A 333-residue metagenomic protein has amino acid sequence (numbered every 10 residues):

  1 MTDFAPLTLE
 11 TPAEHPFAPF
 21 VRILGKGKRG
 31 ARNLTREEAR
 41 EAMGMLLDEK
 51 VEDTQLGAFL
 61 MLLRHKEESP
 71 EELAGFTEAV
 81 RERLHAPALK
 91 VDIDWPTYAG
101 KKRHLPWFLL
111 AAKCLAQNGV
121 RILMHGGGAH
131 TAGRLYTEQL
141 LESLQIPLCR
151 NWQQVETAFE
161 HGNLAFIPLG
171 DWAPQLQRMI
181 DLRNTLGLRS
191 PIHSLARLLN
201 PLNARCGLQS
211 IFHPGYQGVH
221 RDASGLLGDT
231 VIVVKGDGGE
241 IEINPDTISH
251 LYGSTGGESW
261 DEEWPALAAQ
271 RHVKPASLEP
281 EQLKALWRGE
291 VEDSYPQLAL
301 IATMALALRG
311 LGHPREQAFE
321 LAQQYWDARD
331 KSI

Functional and structural regions predicted by a protein language model:
T2-H104, A116-I122, A269, L283-E292 (+1 more regions): Acidic, glycine/proline-rich low-complexity segments that act as flexible tails and inter-domain linkers
F59, L141, A196, M304: Residue-level signal for inorganic ion chemistry
K90-T157: A generic, well-ordered mixed alpha/beta core segment in the N-terminal half of proteins
G100, H125-G127, P168-D171, Q209-H213: Glycine- and other small-residue-rich loops at beta-strand/loop junctions that grip anionic moieties
I122-G126, L148-N151, F166-P168, I192-H193 (+1 more regions): General beta-strand structural signal in soluble alpha/beta enzymes
R150-S210: Phosphate/diphosphate-binding glycine-rich loops and adjacent basic-rich segments that engage nucleotide
L186-G289, D293-Q297: A structural signal for small-residue-enriched, beta-sheet-centric alpha/beta enzyme cores and oligomeric scaffold folds
L300-L311: Short, small-residue alpha-helix embedded
